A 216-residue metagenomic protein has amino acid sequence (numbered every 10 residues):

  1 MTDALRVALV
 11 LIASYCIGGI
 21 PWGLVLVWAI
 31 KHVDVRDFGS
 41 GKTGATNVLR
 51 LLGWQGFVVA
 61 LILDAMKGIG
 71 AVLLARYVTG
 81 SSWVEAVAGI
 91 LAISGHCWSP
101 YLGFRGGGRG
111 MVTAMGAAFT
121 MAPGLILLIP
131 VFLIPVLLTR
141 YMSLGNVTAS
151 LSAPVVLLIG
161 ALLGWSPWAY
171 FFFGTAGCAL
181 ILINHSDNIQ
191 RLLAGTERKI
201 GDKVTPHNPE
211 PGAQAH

Functional and structural regions predicted by a protein language model:
M1-T2, A13, I17-I20: N-terminal topogenic module of multi-pass integral membrane proteins
M1-V10, G70-A88, A118-L127, I159-F173: Helix-coil boundary and interhelical linker segments in multi-pass alpha-helical membrane proteins
V10-L11, Y15, A60-D64, G68 (+6 more regions): Alpha-helical transmembrane segments of multi-pass membrane proteins, especially transporters and channels
S14-I17, A92-H96, F132-V136, L157 (+1 more regions): Alpha-helical transmembrane segments of multi-pass membrane proteins
I17, W22-I69, C97-M111, L137-A149 (+1 more regions): Interhelical loop and helix-boundary elements at the membrane-water interface of polytopic inner-membrane proteins
F38-K42, V87-F104, M121-V131: Hydrophobic, membrane-facing alpha-helical anchors
L49-L52, A75-V78, G95, R109-T139 (+1 more regions): Interfacial segments of multi-pass membrane proteins
P135-A161, W168, F172-F173, G177-I181: Canonical bilayer-spanning transmembrane alpha-helix
